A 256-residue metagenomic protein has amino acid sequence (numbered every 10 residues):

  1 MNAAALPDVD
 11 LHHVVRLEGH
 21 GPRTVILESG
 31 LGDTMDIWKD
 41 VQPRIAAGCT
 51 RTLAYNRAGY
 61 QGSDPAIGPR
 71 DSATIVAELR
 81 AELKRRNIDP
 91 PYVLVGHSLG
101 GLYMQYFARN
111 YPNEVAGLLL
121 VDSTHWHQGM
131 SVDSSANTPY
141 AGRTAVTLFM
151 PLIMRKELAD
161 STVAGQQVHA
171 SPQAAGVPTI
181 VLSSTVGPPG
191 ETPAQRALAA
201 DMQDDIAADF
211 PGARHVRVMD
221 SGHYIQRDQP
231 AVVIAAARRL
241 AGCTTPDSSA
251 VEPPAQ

Functional and structural regions predicted by a protein language model:
M1-H12: N-terminal cap/lid segment of alpha/beta-hydrolase-fold proteins
L11, R16-G62: Conserved HGGG/HGGXW glycine-rich cap/lid loop of the alpha/beta-hydrolase fold
A54-V95, Y103: Active-site loop/oxyanion-hole signature of alpha/beta-hydrolase fold enzymes
Y55-Y60, S123, S184-V186, V218-D220: Active-site loop/turn elements of alpha/beta-hydrolase fold enzymes, especially the short glycine-/histidine-rich
D89-H127: Conserved hydrolase catalytic core segment
L119-E157: Flexible "cap/lid" loop of the alpha/beta hydrolase fold
G142-S221: Conserved serine/cysteine hydrolase catalytic core
P211-Q256: Catalytic active-site module of serine/aspartate enzymes centered on a nucleophile-bearing elbow/loop
